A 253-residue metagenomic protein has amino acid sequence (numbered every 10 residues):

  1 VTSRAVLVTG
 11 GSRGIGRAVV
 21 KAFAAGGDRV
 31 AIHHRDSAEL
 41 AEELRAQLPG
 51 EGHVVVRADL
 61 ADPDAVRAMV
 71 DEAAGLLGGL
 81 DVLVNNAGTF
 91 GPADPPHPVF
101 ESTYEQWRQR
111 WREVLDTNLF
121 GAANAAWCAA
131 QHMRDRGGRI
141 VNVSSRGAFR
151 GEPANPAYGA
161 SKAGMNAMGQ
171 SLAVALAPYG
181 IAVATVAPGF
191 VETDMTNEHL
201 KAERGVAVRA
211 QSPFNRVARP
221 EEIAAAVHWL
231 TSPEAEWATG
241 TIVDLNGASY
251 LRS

Functional and structural regions predicted by a protein language model:
A5, S12-R13: Conserved glycine-rich cofactor-binding loop
R67, T89-R112, A154-A157, N197: Conserved mid-core segment of classical short-chain dehydrogenase/reductases
T103-A123, V141, M165, F214: Catalytic Tyr-X3-Lys loop
A126, S161, G169: Active-site helix of classical SDR
Q131, V174-A175, E236: Alpha-helical segment proximal to the catalytic Tyr-Lys
S145: Residue(s) in the substrate-gating loop at a strand-loop-helix junction that position the organic substrate next
R150, F214, H228, T239-S253: Short C-terminal tail/terminal secondary-structure segment of NAD(P)H-dependent dehydrogenase/reductase domains
A177, A182, A238-G240: Short, small/polar-rich loop/turn modules that mediate ligand/substrate recognition or access, typified
